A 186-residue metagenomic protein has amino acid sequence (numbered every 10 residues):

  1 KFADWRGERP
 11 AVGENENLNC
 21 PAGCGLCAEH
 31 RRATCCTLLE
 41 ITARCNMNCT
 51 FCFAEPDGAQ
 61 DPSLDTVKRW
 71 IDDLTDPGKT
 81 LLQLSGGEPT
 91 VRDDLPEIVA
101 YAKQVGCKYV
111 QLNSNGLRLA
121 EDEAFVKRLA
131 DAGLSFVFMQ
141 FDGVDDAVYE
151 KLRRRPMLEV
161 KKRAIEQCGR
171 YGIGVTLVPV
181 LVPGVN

Functional and structural regions predicted by a protein language model:
D4-A132: Conserved alpha-helical substructure of the radical SAM core
N46, P89-V91, G116-A120, S135-R155 (+1 more regions): Conserved radical SAM core fold
L82, V110, V137, V175-L177: Hydrophobic/aromatic residues located in beta-strands of well-ordered beta-sheets within soluble catalytic
L112, D146, I165-N186: Conserved strand-turn element in the central/C-terminal portion of the radical SAM core barrel that lines
G133-F136, Y171-I173: A short helix-to-beta-strand connector/capping loop
R153-R170: Glycine-rich S-adenosyl-L-methionine
